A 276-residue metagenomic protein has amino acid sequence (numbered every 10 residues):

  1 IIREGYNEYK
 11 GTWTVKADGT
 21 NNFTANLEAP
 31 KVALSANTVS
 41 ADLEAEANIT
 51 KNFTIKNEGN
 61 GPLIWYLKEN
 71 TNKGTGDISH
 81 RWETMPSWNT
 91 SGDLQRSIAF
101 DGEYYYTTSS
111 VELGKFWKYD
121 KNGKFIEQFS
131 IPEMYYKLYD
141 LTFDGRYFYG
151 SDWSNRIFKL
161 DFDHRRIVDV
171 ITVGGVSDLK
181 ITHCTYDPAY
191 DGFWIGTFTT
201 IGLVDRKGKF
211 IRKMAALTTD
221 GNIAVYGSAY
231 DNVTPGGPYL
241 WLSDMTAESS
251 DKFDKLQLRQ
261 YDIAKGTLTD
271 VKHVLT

Functional and structural regions predicted by a protein language model:
I1-G5, A25: A short, solvent-exposed beta-strand micro-motif common in secreted/extracellular proteins
N26-S87, H273: Feature for long, exposed domains in two main contexts
H80-T90, K124-P132, R166-G175, F210-T219 (+1 more regions): A short beta-strand motif characteristic of beta-propeller blades
S87-V111: Beta-strand-rich domains and repeat architectures in extracellular enzymes and scaffolds, especially beta-propellers
G92-A99, Y135-G145, S177-P188, D220-V233 (+1 more regions): Repeated scaffold domains used in trafficking and secretory/extracellular systems, primarily beta-propellers
Y104-T108, Y147-S151, G192-G196, G202 (+1 more regions): Conserved beta-propeller blade signature
E112-G114, S154-R156, T200-I201, P235-G236 (+1 more regions): Short glycine/acidic-enriched loop and turn motifs that connect beta-strands
Y119-K124, D161-R165, D205-K209, D262-G266: Short loop/turn segments that connect beta-strands within beta-propeller blades
